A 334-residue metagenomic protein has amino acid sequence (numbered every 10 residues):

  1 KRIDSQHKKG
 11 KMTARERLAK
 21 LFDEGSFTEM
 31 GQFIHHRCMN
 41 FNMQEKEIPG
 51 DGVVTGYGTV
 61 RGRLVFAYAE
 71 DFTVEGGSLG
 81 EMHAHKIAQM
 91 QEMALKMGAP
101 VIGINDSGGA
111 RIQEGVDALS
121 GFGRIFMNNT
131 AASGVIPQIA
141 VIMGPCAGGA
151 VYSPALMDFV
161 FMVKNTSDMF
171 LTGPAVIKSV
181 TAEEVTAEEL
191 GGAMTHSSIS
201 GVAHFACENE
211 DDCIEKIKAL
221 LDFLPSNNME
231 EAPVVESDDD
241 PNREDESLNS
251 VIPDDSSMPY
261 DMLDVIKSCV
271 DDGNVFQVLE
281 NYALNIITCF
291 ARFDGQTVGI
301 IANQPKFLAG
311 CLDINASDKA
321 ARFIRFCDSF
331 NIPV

Functional and structural regions predicted by a protein language model:
K1-I139, P145-Y152, L156-A175, T181-V334: Terminal-region recognition feature
